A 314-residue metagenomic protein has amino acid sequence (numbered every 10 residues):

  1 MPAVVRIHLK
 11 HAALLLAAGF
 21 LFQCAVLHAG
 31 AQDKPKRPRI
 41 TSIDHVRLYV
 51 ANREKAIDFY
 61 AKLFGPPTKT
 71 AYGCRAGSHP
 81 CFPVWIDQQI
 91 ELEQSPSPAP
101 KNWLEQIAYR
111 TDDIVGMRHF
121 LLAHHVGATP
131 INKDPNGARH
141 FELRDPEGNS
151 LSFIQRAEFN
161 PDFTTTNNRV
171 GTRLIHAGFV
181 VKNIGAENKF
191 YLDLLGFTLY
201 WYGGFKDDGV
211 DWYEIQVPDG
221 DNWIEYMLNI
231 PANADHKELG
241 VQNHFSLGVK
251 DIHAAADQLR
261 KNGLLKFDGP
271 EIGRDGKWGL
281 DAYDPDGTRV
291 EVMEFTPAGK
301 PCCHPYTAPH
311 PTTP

Functional and structural regions predicted by a protein language model:
M1-K10: N-terminal secretory signal peptides that target proteins for export/translocation
A12-A25: Bacterial N-terminal signal peptides
F20, Q32-R39, T70-Y72, H119-R173 (+4 more regions): Vicinal oxygen chelate
A25-Q32: Signal peptide processing junction and immediate N-terminal pro/mature segment of secreted/exported proteins
P38-Y72: Mature N-terminal segment immediately following signal peptide/propeptide cleavage in secreted/periplasmic
T41-A51, P80-V84, P96-L121, R139-R144 (+5 more regions): Vicinal oxygen chelate
R53-L63, I184-L199: Conserved active-site alpha-helix within GNAT-family acetyltransferase domains
I90-S95, F153-R156, Y226-A232, M293-F295: Amphipathic N-proximal alpha-helical interface segments
